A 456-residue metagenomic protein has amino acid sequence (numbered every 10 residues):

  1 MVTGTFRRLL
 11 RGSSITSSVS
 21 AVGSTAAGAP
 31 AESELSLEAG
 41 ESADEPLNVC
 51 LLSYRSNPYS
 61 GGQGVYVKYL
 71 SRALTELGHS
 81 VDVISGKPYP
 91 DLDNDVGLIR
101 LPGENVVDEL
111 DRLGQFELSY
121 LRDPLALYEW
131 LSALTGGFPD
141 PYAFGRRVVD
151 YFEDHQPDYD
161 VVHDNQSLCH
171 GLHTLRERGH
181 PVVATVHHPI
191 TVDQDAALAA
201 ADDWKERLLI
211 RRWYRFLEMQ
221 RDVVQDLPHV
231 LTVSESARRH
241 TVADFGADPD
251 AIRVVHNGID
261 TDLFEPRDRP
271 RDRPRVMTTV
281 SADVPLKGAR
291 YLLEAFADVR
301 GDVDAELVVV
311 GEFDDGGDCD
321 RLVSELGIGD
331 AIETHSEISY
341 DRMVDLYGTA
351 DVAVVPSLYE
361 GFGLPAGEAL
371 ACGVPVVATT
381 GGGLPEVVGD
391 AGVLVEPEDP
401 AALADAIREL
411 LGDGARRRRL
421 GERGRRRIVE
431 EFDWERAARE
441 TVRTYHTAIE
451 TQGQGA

Functional and structural regions predicted by a protein language model:
L113-G136, R176-R221: Acceptor-binding helix/loop patch of EC 2.4 sugar-transfer enzymes, predominantly nucleotide-sugar-dependent
S236, G258: Carbohydrate-associated surface elements
D268-F296: Conserved donor-binding/catalytic core segment of Leloir-type glycosyltransferases
D320-D341: Nucleotide-activated donor-binding/catalytic signature segment of Leloir-type glycosyltransferases, i.e., the conserved
E337-I338, D345-A350: Short alpha-helical donor nucleotide-sugar binding micro-motif in glycosyltransferases
L358: Aromatic "clamp/platform" in nucleotide-sugar-dependent glycosyltransferases that forms part of the donor/acceptor
P375-A378: Short hydrophobic beta-strand element within catalytic cores of glycosyltransferases and related nucleotide-activated
V393-P400, E409-G414: Conserved acidic donor-binding segment of nucleotide-sugar-dependent glycosyltransferases
